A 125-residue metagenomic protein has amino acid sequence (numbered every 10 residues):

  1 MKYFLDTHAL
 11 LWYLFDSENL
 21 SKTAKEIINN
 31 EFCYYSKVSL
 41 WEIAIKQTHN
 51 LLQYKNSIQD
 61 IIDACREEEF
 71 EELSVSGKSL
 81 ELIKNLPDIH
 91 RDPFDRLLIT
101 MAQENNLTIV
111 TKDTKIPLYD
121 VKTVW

Functional and structural regions predicted by a protein language model:
M1-Y35, L51-D63, N105, T114: Short, well-structured N-terminal submotif of metal-dependent ribonuclease cores
L5, Y35-K37, S74, T111 (+1 more regions): Hydrophobic residues in well-ordered beta-strands that form the structural core
A9-L10, S39-L40, S79, L98 (+1 more regions): Alpha-helix capping/helix-boundary segments
I61-D88: Acidic catalytic patch
F94: Acidic donor-binding loop at a coil-to-helix junction in glycosyltransferase catalytic cores that engages
L97-W125: Acidic, PIN/NYN-like endoribonuclease modules and their adjacent C-terminal/linker elements
